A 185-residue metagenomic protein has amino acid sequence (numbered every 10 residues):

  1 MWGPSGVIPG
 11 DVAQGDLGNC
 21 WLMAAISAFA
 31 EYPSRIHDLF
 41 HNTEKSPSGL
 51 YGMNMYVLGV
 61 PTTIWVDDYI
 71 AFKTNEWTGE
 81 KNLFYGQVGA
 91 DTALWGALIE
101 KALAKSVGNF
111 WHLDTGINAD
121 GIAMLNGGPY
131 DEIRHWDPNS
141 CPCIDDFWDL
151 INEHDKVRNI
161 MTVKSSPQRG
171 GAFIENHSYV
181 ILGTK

Functional and structural regions predicted by a protein language model:
M1-K185: Accessory/interaction modules and long regulatory regions
